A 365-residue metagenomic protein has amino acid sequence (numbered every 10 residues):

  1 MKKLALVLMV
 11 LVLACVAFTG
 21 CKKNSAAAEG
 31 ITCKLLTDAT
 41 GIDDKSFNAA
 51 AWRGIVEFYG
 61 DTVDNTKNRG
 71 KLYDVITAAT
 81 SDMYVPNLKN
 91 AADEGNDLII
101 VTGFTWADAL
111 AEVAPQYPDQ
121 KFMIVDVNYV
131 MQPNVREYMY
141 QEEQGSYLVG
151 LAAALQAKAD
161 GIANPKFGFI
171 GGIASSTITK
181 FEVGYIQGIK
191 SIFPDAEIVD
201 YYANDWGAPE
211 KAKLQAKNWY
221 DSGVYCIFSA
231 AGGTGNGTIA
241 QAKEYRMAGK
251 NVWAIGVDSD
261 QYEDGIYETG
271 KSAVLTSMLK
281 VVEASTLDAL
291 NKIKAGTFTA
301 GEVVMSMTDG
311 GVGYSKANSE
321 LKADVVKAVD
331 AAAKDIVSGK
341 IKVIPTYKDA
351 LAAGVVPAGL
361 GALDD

Functional and structural regions predicted by a protein language model:
M1-V7: Positively charged n-region of N-terminal signal peptides that target proteins for export
L11-V12: Repetitive helical segments and hydrophobic/amphipathic motifs
V16-G20: C-terminal motif of bacterial Sec signal peptides marking the signal peptidase cleavage site
K22-D365: A residue-level marker of the well-folded mature domains of exported/periplasmic proteins
